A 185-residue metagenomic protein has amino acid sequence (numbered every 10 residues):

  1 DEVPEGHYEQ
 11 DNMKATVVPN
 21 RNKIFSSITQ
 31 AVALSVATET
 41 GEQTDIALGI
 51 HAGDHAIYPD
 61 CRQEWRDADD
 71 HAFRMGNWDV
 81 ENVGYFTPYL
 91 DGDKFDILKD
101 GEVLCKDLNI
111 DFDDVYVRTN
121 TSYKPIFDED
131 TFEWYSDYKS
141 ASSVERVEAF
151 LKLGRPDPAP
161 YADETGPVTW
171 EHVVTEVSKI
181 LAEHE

Functional and structural regions predicted by a protein language model:
D1-E185: Nucleotide-activated chemistry modules centered on ATP-dependent adenylation/adenylyltransferase
